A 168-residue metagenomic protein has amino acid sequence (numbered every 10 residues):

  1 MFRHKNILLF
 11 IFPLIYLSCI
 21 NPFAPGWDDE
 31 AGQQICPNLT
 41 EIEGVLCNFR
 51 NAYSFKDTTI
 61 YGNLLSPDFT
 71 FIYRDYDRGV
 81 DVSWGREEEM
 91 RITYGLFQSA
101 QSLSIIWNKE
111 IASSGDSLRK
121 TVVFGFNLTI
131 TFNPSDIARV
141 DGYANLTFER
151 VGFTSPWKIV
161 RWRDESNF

Functional and structural regions predicted by a protein language model:
M1-C19: Sec-dependent bacterial lipoprotein signal peptides
C19-F55: Short, low-complexity N-terminal intrinsically disordered segments enriched in polar/charged residues
I20-E30, T121, N133-F168: Short beta-strand edge/turn micro-motifs at domain boundaries
P37, E41-G44, N48, I60 (+3 more regions): Extracytoplasmic/secreted proteins, especially bacterial periplasmic and envelope-associated proteins
F55-I72: Short, well-ordered alpha-helical segments enriched in acidic and aromatic residues
T58, Q101-L103, S155-K158: Loop/turn elements at helix/coil->beta-strand transitions in domains of secreted/extracellular proteins
T70-V82: A short gly/proline-enriched turn/hairpin at secondary-structure junctions
W84-D136: Surface-exposed, charged secondary-structure patches
